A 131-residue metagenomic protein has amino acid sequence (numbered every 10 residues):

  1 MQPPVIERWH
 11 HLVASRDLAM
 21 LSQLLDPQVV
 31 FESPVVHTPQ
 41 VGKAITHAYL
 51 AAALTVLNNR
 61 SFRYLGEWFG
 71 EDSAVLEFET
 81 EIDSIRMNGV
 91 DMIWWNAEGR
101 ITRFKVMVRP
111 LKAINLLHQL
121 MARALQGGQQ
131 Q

Functional and structural regions predicted by a protein language model:
M1, V13, T38-G42: Alpha-helix N-cap/loop-to-helix boundary motif
P3, V29-V30, D83-S84: Short hydrophobic/aromatic segments of transmembrane alpha-helices and their interfaces
P3-L24: Short acidic-aromatic low-complexity motifs
L18-M20, L24-E71: A solvent-exposed, acidic/Ser-Thr-rich amphipathic alpha-helical stretch
L54-Q131: A beta-strand edge to alpha-helix "cap/lid" segment located at domain peripheries
